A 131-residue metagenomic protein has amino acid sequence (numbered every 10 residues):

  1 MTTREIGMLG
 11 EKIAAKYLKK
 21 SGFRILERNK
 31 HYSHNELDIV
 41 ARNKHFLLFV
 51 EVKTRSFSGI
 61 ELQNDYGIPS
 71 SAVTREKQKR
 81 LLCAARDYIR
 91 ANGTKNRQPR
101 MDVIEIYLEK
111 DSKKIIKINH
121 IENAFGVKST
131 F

Functional and structural regions predicted by a protein language model:
M1-R28: Acidic-basic catalytic patches of nuclease active cores, encompassing PD-(D/E)XK and other metal-cofactor nuclease
L18, I39-A41, H45-L62, L81: Conserved catalytic cores of phosphodiester-cleaving nucleases, focusing on short active-site segments
S21, T94, F131: Surface-exposed interaction regions that form or flank ligand-binding interfaces
Y32-N35: Short acidic/glycine-enriched loop/turn segments that link adjacent beta-strands
F46-L48, R100-D102, N119: Protein kinase-like catalytic core scaffold
T54-E109: Catalytic cores of nucleic-acid endonucleases
Y107-F131: Short, low-complexity, polybasic intrinsically disordered segments
